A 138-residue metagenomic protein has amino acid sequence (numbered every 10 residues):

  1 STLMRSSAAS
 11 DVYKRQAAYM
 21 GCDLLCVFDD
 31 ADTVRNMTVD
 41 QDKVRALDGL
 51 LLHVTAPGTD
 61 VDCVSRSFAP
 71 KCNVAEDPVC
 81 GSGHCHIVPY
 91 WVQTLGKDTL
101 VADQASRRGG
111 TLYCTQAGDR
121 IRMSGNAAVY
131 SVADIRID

Functional and structural regions predicted by a protein language model:
S1-A9, Y13: Single conserved hydrophobic/aromatic residue that forms the stacking wall/gate of nucleotide- or nucleobase-binding
T2-L3, D42, T111: Short, flexible, glycine/charge-rich loop motifs used to bind or transfer phosphoryl groups or to couple energy/partner
S10, C63, N73, C85-D138: Conserved glycine-rich phosphate/nucleotide-binding loop and adjacent Mg2+-coordinating catalytic segment
D11-P78, D138: C-terminal nucleotide
D30, G81, M123: Divalent metal-coordination and catalytic microenvironments
P78, S82-C85: Conserved phosphate/anionic-ligand binding catalytic regions in large, soluble enzymes, centered on
